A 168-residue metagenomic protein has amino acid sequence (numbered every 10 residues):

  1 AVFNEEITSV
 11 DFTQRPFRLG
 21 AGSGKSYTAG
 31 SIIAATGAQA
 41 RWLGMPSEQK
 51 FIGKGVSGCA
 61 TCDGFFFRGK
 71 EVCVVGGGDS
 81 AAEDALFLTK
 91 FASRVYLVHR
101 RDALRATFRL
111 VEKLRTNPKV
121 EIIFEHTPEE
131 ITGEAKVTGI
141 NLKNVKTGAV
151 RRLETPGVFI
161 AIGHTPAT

Functional and structural regions predicted by a protein language model:
A1-V2, A40: Residue-level detector of short coil/turn "hinge" positions at structural boundaries
V2-A21, S26-A29, K90-T168: A Rossmann-like FAD-binding core segment of flavoenzymes
I32: Portal/gating segments that form or line small-molecule/metal binding sites
T36-G37, I162: Conserved NAD(P)H cofactor-binding loop of Rossmann-fold oxidoreductase domains
A38-F91: Glycine-rich dinucleotide-binding loop and its adjacent helix/turn
